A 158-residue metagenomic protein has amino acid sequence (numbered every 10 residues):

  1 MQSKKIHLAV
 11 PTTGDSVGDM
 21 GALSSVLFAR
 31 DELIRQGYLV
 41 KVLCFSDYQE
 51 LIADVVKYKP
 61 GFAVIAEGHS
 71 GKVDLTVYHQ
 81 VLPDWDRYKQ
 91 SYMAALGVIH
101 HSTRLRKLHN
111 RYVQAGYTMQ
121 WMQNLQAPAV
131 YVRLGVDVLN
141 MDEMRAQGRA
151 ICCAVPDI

Functional and structural regions predicted by a protein language model:
M1-K4: Non-catalytic propeptide/linker segments at domain boundaries
H7, G14-I158: Active-site-proximal helix/loop segments of hydrolytic enzymes
